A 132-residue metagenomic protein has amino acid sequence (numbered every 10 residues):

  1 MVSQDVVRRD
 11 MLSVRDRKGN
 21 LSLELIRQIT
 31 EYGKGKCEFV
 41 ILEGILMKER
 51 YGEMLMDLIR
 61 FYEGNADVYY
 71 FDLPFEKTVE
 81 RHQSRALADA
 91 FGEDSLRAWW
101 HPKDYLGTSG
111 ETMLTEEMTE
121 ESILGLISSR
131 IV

Functional and structural regions predicted by a protein language model:
M1, A66-Y70, E111-M113: Conserved beta-strand scaffold positions in the cores of enzyme catalytic domains, especially in NTP/NDP-utilizing
M1-K36: Conserved substrate/cofactor phosphate-moiety recognition/catalytic segment in nucleotide-dependent phosphotransferases
K36-L42, D67: Loop/turn-to-beta-strand initiation segments
V40-G44, M113-L114: Short catalytic-loop micro-motif centered on adjacent basic/acidic residues
G44-L46, L73: Short strand-turn motif at the edge of the Rossmann-like AdoMet-binding core
R50-A66: Short, electropositive alpha-helical surface patch
Y62-R81: Conserved phosphate-donor/acceptor-positioning beta-strand/loop module used by diverse small-molecule
S84-L126: Small-molecule kinase domains that catalyze NTP-dependent phosphoryl transfer to phosphate-bearing small molecules
